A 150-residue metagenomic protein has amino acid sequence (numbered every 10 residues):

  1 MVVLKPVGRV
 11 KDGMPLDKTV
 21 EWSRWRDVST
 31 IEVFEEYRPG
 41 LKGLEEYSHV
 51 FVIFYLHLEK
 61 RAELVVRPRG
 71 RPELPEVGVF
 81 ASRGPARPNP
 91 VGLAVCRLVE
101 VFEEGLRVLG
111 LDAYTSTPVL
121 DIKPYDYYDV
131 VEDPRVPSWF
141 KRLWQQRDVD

Functional and structural regions predicted by a protein language model:
M1-D150: Glycine-rich, low-complexity intrinsically disordered segments
